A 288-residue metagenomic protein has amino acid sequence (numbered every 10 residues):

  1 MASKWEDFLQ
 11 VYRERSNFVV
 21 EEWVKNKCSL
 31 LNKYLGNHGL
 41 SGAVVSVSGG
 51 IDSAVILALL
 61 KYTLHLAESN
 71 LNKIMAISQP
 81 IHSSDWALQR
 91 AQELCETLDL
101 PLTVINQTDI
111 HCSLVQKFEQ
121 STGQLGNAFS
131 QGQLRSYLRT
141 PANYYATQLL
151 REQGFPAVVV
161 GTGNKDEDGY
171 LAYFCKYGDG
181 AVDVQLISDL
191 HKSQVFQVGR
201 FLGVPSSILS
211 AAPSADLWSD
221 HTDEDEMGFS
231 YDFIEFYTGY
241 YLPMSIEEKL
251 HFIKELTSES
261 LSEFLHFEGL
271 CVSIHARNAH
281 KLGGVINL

Functional and structural regions predicted by a protein language model:
A2-V45, L59, N70-M75, I81-S83 (+4 more regions): ATP/NTP-dependent adenylation/nucleotidyl-transfer catalytic domains that generate, transfer, or process NMP-activated
G50: Conserved G/P- and acidic residue-centered "switch" motifs that form tight phosphate/ATP-binding loops in soluble
S53, S83-S84: Alpha-helix N-cap/loop-to-helix initiation residues
V55-Y62: Active-site signature of alpha/beta-hydrolase-fold catalytic machinery across serine- and Asp/Cys-nucleophile hydrolases
L57, L88-Q89: Conserved strand-to-helix beginnings and helix N-cap segments that scaffold or border functional pockets
T63-S69: Post-Walker A helix-loop "phosphate-sensing" segment adjacent to the P-loop in P-loop NTPases
E119-Q120: Catalytic cores of RNA-modifying enzymes
